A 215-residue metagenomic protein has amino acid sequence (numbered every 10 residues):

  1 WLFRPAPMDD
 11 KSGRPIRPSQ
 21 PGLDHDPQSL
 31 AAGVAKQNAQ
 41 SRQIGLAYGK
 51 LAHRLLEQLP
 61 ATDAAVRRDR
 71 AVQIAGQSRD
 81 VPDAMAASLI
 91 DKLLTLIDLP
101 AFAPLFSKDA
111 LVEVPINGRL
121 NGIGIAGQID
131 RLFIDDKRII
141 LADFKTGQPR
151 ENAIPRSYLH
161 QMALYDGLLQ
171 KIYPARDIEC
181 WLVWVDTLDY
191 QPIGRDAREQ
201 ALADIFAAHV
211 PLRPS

Functional and structural regions predicted by a protein language model:
W1-I129, F133-I139, Y158-H160, I172 (+2 more regions): Nuclease catalytic cores
T62-D63, A153-I154, P192-G194: Short conserved micro-motifs at the rims of enzyme active sites and ligand-binding pockets
L120, P149-R150, L188-Y190: Residue-level signal for secondary-structure boundary sites
D130, K145-G147, D196: Residue-level structural signal for beta-strand termini and adjacent loop
F144-P155: Short beta-strand-loop-alpha-helix junction that forms the active-site gateway of nucleic-acid-processing nucleases
A163: ATP phosphate-binding glycine-rich loop and adjacent ATP-lid/helix-beta elements within ATP-binding kinase/ATPase
G167-S215: Metal-dependent nuclease catalytic regions and adjoining charged, substrate-binding loops involved in nucleic-acid end
